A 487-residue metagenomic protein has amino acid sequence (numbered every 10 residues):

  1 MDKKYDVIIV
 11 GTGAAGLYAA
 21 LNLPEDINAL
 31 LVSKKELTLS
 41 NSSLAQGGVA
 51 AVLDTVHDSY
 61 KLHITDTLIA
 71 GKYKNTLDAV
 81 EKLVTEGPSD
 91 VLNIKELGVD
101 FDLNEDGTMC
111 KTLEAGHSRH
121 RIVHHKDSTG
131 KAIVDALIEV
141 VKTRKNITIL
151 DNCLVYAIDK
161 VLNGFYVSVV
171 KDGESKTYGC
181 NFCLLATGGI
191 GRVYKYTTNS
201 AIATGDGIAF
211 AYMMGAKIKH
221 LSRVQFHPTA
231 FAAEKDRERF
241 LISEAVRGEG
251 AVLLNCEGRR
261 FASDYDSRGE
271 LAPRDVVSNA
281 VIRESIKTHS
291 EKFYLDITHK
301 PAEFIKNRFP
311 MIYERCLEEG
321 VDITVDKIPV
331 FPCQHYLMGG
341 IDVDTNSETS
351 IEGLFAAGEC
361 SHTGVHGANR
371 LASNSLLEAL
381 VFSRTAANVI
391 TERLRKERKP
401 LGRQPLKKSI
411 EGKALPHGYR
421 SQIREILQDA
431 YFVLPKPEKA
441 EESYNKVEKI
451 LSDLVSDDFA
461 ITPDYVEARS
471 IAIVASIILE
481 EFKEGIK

Functional and structural regions predicted by a protein language model:
M1-D6, A14, N22, E36-T38 (+10 more regions): Glycine- and aromatic-enriched mobile tails/lids
V7-L31: N-terminal Rossmann-like FAD-binding beta1-loop-alpha1 element of flavoenzymes
L37, F210, A216-D326, V389-R395: An anion/pyrophosphate-binding glycine-rich loop and adjacent beta-alpha core in soluble alpha-beta enzymes
A51-L83: Glycine-rich active-site loop/strand segments that organize a redox cofactor
L77-P88, R121-E139, L150, T197-G205 (+3 more regions): Short beta-strand to alpha-helix junction loop
K95-E174, A186, A230-E234, L253 (+1 more regions): Conserved redox-cofactor binding core of oxidoreductases
A157-Y166, V170, V321-T363: FAD-site-proximal beta/loop scaffold in flavoenzymes
F182-D236, F240, I286-K287, N374-F382: Glycine-rich loop(s) and the adjacent beta-strand/alpha-helix scaffold that form part
